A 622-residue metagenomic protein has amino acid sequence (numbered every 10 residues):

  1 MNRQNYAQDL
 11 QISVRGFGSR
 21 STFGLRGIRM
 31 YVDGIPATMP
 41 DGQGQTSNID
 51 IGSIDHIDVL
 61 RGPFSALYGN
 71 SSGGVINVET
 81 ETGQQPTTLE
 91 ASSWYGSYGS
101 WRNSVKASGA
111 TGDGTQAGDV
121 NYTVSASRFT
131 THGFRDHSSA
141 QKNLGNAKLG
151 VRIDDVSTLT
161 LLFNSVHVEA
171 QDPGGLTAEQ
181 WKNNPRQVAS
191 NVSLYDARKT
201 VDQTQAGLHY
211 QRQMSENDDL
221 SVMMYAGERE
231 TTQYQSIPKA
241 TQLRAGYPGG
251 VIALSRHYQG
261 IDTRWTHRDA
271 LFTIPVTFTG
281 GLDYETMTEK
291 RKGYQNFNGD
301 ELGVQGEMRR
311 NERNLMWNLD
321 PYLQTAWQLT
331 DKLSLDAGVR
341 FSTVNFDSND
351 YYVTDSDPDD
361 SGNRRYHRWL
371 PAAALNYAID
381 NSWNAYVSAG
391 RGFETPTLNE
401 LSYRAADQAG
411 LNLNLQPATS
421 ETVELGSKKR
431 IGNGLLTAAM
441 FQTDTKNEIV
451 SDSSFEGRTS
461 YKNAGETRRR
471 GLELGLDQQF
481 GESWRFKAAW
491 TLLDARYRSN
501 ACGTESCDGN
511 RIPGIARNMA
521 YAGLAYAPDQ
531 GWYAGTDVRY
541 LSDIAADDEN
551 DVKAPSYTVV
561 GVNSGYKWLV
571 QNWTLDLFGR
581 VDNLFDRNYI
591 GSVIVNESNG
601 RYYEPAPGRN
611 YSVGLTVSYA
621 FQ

Functional and structural regions predicted by a protein language model:
Q11-R15, I28-V32, Q45-S47, V59 (+2 more regions): N-terminal periplasmic accessory domains that precede and gate Gram-negative outer-membrane beta-barrel machines
I35-R61: Short acidic/polar hinge/loop motifs at secondary-structure boundaries that mediate gating or recognition
S97-T130, R135-P173, R198-S215, Q259 (+5 more regions): Transmembrane beta-barrel wall of Gram-negative outer-membrane proteins
T115, H209-Q213, D219-I237, A378 (+6 more regions): Membrane-embedded beta-barrel scaffold of Gram-negative outer-membrane proteins
T158-N164, T200-V353, A378, K429 (+2 more regions): Face-selective signature of the C-terminal outer-membrane beta-barrel domain
N164, L323-T325, V387, V423 (+3 more regions): Conserved C-terminal beta-signal and adjacent last beta-strands/turns of outer-membrane beta-barrel proteins
E169-Q187, T288-Q295, E301, N345-T354 (+9 more regions): Surface-exposed extracellular loop regions of Gram-negative outer-membrane beta-barrel proteins, predominantly
R264-H267, F272, D331, T343 (+4 more regions): Gram-negative outer-membrane beta-barrel transporters
